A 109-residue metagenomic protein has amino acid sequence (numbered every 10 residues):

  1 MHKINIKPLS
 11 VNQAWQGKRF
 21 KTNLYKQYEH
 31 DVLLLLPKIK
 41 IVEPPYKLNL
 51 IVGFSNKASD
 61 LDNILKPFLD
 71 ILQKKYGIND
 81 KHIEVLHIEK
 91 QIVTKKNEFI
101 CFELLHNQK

Functional and structural regions predicted by a protein language model:
M1-K109: Acidic, proline/glycine-enriched N-terminal capping motif
